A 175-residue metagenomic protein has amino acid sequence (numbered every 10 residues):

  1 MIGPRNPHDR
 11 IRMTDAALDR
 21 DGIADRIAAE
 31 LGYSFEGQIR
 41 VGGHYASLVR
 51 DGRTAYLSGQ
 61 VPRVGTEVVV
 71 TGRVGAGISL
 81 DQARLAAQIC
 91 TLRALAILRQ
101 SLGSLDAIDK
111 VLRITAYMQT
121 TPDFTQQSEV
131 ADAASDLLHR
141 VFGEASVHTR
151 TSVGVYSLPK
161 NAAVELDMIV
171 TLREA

Functional and structural regions predicted by a protein language model:
I2-A175: Short, polar/acidic, helix-capping and beta-turn segments at strand->helix junctions that line the mouths
